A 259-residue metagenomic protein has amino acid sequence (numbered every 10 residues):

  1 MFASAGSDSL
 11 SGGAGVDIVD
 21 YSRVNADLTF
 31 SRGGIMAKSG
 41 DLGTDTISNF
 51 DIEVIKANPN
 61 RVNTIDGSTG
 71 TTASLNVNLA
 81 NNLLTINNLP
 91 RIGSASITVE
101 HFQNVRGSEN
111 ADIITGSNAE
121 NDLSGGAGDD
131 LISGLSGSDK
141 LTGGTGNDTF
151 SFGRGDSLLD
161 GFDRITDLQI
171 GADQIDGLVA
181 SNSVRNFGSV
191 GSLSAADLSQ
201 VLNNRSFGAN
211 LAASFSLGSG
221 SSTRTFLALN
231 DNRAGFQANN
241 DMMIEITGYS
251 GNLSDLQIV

Functional and structural regions predicted by a protein language model:
M1-S74, N81-L83, S94-S96, A111-D197: Acidic, glycine-rich calcium-binding repeat modules characteristic of RTX/beta-roll and related beta-solenoid repeat
F30, V77, N186-S189, A209-S214 (+1 more regions): Generic structural motif
R32-G34, A80, T85-N87, N147-G153 (+1 more regions): Right-handed beta-helix
I47-S48, E53, N63-T64, G93-N104 (+1 more regions): Low-complexity acidic/polar repeat-biased segments
